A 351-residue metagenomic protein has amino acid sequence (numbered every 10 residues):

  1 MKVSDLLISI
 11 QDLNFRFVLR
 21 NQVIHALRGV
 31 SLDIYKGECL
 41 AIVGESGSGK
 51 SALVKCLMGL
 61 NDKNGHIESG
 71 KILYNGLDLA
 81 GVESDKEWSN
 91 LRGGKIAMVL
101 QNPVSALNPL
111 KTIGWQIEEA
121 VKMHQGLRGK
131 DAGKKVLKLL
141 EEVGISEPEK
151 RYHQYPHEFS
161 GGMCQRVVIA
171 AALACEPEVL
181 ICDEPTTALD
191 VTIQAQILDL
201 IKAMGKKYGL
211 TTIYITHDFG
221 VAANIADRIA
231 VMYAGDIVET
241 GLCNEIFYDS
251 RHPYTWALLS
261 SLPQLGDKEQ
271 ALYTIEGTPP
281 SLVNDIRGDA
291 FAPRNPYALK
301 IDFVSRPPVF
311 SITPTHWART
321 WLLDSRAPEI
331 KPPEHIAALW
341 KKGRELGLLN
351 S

Functional and structural regions predicted by a protein language model:
L6, S146-E149, L242-L349: Short catalytic/signature loops enriched in Gly
G59, I181, P185, L189 (+1 more regions): P-loop NTP-binding/switch modules centered on Walker-like glycine-rich loops
H66-D78: Conserved ABC transporter NBD signature motif
L77-D78, D131-K150, L259: Conserved ABC ATPase "signature" region
L79-A97, W115, M123, E245-S250 (+1 more regions): ABC ATPase NBD coupling module
A174-E178: A short, proline-enriched helix->beta-strand linker immediately N-terminal to the Walker B motif in ABC-type P-loop
